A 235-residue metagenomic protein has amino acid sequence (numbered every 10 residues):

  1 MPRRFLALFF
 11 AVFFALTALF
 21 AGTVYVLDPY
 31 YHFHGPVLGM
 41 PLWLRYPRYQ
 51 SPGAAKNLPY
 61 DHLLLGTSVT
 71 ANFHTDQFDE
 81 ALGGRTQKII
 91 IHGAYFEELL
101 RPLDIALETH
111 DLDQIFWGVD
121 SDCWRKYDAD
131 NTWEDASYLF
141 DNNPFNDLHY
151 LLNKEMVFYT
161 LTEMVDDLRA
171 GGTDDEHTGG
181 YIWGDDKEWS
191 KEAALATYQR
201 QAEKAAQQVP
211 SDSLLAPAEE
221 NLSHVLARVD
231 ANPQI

Functional and structural regions predicted by a protein language model:
A7-D28: Hydrophobic membrane-insertion alpha-helices, especially the h-region of bacterial N-terminal signal peptides
V26-R48: Alpha-helical transmembrane signal-anchor/signal-peptide segments
L38-L44, L64, I91-A94, D212-A216: Short, flexible loop segments at the rims of nucleotide/cofactor-binding pockets, characterized by
L42-V69: Short extracytoplasmic
L44-S51, Y95-P102, E220-S223: N-terminal post-signal-peptidase region of extra-cytosolic proteins
P59-D61, G84, D111-Q114, D230-I235: Loop/turn elements at helix/coil->beta-strand transitions in domains of secreted/extracellular proteins
L65, V69-L151: Membrane-embedded segments
V119, D128-N232: Secreted/periplasmic serine-hydrolase-like ester/acetyl group-modifying domain
